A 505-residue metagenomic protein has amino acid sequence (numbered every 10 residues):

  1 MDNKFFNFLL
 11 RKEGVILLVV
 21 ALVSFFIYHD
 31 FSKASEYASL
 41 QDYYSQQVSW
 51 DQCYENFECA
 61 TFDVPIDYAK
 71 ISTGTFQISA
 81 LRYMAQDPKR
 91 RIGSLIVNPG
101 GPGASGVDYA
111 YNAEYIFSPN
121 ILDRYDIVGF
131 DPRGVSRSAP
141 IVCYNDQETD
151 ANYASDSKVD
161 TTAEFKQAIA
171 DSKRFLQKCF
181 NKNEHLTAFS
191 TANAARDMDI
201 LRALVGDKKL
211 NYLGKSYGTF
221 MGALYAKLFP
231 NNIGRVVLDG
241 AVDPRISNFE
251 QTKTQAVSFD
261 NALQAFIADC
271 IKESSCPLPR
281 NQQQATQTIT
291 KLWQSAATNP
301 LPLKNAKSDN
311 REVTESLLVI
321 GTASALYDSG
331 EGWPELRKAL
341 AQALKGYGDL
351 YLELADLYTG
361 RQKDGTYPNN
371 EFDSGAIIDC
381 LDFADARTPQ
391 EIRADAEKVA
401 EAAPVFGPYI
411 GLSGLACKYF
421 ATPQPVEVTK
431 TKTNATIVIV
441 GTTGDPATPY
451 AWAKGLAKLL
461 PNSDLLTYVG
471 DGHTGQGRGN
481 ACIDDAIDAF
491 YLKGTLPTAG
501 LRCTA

Functional and structural regions predicted by a protein language model:
R11-S157, L210, Q283-L292, A416-Q424 (+3 more regions): Catalytic-loop region of hydrolases
V142-A154, L224-T288, K338-G348, Q362: A catalytic-pocket lid/entrance helix-loop region that shapes and gates access to the active site across common
K178, E184, A195-K209: Conserved acidic catalytic loop of the alpha/beta-hydrolase fold
D207-Y217: Alpha/beta-hydrolase fold nucleophile elbow
T288-N434, G479: Alpha/beta-hydrolase fold active-site neighborhood
T433, V438-G441: Short beta-strand/loop motif that positions the catalytic acidic residue of the alpha/beta-hydrolase fold
P446-A451: Conserved alpha/beta-hydrolase "acid-adjacent" motif
V469-G475: Histidine-bearing beta->alpha loop at or near hydrolase active sites
